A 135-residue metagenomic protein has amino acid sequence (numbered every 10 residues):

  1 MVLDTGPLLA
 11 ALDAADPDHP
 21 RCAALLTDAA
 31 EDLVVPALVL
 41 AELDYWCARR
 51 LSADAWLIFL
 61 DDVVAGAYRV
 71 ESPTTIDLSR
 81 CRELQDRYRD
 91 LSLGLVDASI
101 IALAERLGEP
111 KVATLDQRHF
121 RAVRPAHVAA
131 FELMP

Functional and structural regions predicted by a protein language model:
M1-D4, V35-P36, L93-G94, D116 (+1 more regions): Histidine- and aromatic-rich ligand-binding microenvironments
M1-V35, A48-L60, A126-V128: Short, well-structured N-terminal submotif of metal-dependent ribonuclease cores
G6-P7, L38, I76, R118: Alpha-helix/helix-capping structural signal
R69-L115: Active-site neighborhoods of divalent-metal-dependent phosphate/nucleic-acid chemistry enzymes
I101, E105-P135: Acidic, PIN/NYN-like endoribonuclease modules and their adjacent C-terminal/linker elements
